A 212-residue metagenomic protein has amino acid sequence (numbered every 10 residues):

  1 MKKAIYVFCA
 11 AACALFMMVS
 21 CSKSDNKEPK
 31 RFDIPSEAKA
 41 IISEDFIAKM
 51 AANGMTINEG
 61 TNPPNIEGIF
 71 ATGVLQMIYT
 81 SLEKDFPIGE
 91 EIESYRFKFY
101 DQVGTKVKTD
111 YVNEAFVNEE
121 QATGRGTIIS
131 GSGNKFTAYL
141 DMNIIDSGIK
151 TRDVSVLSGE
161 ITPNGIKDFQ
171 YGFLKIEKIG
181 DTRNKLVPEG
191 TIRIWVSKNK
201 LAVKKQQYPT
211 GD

Functional and structural regions predicted by a protein language model:
M1-C9: Bacterial N-terminal signal peptides that target proteins for export
C13, I66-I69, G104-D110, G131-Y139 (+1 more regions): Short, hydrophobic/aromatic-rich segments at coil-to-beta transitions
F16-S20: C-terminal motif of bacterial Sec signal peptides marking the signal peptidase cleavage site
C21-F86, S197-D212: Amphipathic/hydrophobic helical signal segments and adjacent flexible N-terminal regions that mediate secretion
T72, Q76-T123: N-terminal glycine/threonine-rich, aromatic-flanked beta-hairpin/loop signature
M77-G89, F116-E120, I144-T151, I176-L186: Short, cysteine-centered beta-strand-loop-beta hairpins and adjacent loop/turn segments enriched in charged/polar
A122-I176: Acidic, glycine-rich flexible loop segments
D153-D212: Glycine-rich, aromatic-bearing surface loops/beta-hairpins
